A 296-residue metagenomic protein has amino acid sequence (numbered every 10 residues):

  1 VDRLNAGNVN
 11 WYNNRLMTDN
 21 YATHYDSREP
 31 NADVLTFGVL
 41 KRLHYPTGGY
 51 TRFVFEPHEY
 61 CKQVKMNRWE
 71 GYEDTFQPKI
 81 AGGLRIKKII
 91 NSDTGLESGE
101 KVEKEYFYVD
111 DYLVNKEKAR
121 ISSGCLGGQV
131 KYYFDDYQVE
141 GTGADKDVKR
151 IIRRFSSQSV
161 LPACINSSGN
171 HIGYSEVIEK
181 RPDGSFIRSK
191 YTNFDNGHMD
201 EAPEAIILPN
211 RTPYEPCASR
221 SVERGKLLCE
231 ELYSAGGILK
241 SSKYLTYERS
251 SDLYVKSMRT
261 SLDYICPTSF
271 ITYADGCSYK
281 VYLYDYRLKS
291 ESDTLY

Functional and structural regions predicted by a protein language model:
V1-Y296: Non-catalytic interaction/targeting regions
